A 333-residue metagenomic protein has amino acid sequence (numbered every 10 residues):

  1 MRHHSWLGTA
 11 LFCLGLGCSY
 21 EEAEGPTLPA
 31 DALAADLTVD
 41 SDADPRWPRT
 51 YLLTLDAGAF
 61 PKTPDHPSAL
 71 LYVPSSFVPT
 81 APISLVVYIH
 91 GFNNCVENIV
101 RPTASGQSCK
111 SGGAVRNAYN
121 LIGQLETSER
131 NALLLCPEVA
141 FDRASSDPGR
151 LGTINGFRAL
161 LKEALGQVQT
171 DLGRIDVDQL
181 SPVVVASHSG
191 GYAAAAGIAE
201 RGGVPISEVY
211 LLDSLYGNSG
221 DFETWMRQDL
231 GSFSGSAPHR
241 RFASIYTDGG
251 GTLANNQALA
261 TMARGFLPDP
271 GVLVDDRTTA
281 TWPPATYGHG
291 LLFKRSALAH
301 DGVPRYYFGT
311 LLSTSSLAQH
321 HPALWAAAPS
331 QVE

Functional and structural regions predicted by a protein language model:
M1-L7: Bacterial N-terminal signal peptides that target proteins for export
G8-G15: Bacterial N-terminal signal peptides
C18-L85, A132, D269-A280, A327-V332: A domain-start/cap signature at the N-terminus of enzymes
P82-L85, G91-V168: Active-site machinery of serine-nucleophile hydrolases
V139, Y210-N218, T247-G250: Active-site nucleophile loop of the alpha/beta-hydrolase fold
D176-S189: Alpha/beta-hydrolase fold nucleophile elbow
Y192-R201: Short glycine-enriched nucleophile-adjacent loop and the immediately C-terminal alpha-helix near the catalytic center
A243-E333: C-terminal catalytic histidine-bearing segment of alpha/beta-hydrolase fold enzymes
